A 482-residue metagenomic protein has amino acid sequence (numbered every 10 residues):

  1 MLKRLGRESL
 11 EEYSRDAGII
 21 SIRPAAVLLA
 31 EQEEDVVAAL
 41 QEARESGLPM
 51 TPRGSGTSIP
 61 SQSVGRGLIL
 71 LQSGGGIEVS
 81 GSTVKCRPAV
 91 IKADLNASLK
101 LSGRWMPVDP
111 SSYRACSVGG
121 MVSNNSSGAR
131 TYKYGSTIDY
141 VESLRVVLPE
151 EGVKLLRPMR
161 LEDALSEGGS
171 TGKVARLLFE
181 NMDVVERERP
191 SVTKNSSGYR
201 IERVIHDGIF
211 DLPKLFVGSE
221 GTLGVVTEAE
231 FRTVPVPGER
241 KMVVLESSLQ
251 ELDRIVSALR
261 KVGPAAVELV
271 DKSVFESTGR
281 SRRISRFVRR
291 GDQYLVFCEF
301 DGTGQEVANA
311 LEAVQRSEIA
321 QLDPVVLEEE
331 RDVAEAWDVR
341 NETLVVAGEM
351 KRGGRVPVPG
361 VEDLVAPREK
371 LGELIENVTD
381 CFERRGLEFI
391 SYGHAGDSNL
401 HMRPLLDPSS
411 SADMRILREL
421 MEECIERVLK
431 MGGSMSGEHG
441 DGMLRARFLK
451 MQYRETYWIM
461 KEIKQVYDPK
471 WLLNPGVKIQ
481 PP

Functional and structural regions predicted by a protein language model:
M1-E45, S55-T83, S111, Y134 (+6 more regions): N-terminal flexible segment immediately upstream of the FAD-binding catalytic core in FAD-dependent oxidoreductases
L2-G6, L28-A30, P49-G54, S61 (+15 more regions): General beta-strand structural signal in soluble alpha/beta enzymes
S14-M50, L70-S112, V122, S126-K173 (+4 more regions): N-terminal glycine-rich flavin-associated loop
I22, A26, M242-L245, D292-G302 (+3 more regions): Short, hydrophobic beta-strand segments
S58-I59, M121-R130, I209-F231, G393-N399 (+3 more regions): Conserved phosphate/anionic-ligand binding catalytic regions in large, soluble enzymes, centered on
S123, T131-Y134, V141-R340, K450 (+1 more regions): C-terminal substrate-binding/cap subdomain adjacent to the FAD-binding core in PCMH-type and related FAD-linked
G348-G354, R445-P482: Activity-critical C-terminal alpha-helical subdomain
S409-L429, L449, Y453-K461: Helical (often loop-to-helix) elements that flank the catalytic cores of nucleotide-handling enzymes
